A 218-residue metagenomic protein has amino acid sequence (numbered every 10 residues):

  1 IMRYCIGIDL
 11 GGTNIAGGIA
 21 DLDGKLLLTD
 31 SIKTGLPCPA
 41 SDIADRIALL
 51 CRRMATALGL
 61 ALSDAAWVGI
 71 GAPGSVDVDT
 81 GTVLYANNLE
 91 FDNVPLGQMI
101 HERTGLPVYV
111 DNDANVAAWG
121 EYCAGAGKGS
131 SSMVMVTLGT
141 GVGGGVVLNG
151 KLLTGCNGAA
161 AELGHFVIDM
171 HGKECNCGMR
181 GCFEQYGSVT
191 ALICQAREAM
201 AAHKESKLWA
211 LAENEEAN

Functional and structural regions predicted by a protein language model:
Y4-L49, T82-Y85, G158: Short glycine-rich, Thr/Ser-proximal phosphate-binding strand/loop in the N-terminal lobe of ATP-dependent enzymes
D9-G11, D21, D77, D113-N115 (+1 more regions): Acidic active-site catalytic centers that drive phospho-/nucleotidyl reactions and related ester hydrolyses
D9-G11, W67, M135-L138: Short loop/turn motifs at secondary-structure junctions and domain boundaries
T13, P73-V76, G139-G141: Short glycine-rich anion-binding loops that position phosphate/pyrophosphate groups of nucleotides and phosphorylated
N14-A16, V116-W119, G141-G143: Short glycine/serine/threonine-rich phosphate/pyrophosphate-binding segments that cradle anionic phosphate groups
G18-A20, L28-S31, C38-S41, R103 (+2 more regions): Glycine/GP-enriched mid-protein hinge/lid loop-to-helix segment characteristic of carbohydrate kinases
G35-L36, A40-A48, R52, T56 (+2 more regions): Glycine-rich phosphate-binding loop and adjoining helix at the ATP-binding site of ATP-dependent phosphoryl-transfer
